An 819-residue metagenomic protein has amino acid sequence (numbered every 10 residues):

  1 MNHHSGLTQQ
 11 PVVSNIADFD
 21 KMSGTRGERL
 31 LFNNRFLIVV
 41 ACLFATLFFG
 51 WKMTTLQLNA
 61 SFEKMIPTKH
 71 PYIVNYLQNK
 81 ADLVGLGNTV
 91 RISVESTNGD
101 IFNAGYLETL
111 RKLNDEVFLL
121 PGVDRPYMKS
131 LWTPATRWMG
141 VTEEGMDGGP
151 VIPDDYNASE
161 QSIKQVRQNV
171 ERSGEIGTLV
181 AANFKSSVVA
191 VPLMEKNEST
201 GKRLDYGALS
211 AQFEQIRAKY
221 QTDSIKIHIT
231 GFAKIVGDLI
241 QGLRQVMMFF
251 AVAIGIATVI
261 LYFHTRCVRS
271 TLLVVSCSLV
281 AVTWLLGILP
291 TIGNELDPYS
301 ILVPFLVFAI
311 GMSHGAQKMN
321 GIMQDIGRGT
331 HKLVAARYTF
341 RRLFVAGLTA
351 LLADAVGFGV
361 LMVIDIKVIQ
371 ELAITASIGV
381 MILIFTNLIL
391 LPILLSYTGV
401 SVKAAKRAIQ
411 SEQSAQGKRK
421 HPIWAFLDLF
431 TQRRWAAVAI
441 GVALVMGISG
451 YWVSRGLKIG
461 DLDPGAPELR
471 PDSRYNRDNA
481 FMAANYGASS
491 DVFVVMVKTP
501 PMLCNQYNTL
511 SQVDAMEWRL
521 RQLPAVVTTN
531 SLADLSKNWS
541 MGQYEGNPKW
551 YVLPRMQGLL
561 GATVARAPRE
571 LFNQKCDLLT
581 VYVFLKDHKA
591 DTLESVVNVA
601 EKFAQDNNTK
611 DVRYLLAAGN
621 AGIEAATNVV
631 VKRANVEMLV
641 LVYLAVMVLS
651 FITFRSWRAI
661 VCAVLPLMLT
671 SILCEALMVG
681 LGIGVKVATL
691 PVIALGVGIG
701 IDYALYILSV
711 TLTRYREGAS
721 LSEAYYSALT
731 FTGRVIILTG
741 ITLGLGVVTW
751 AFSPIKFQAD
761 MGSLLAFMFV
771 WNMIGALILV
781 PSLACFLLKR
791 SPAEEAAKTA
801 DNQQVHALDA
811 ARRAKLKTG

Functional and structural regions predicted by a protein language model:
P11-A60, I393, A408-D463, R477-A480 (+1 more regions): Signature of alpha-helical transmembrane segments and their immediate interfacial
F44, L243-W284, L352-V360, A634-L673 (+1 more regions): Internal alpha-helical transmembrane segments of multipass membrane proteins, especially hydrophobic lipid-embedded
E108, Y156-V268, L279, S511-D514 (+1 more regions): Extracytoplasmic
I260, L289, L348-L391, L395 (+4 more regions): Hydrophobic, glycine/alanine-rich multi-pass transmembrane helices and their short helix-loop junctions in large
S270-K318, R658-S709, V748, G775-L779 (+1 more regions): Hydrophobic transmembrane alpha-helices and their membrane-interface caps in long multi-pass transport proteins
L306-G327, G347-A350, D354, I389-L390 (+5 more regions): Short helical (or helix-break) motifs at transmembrane helix termini and adjacent helical loops in multi-pass membrane
D325-A353, R714-I737, I741: Helix-loop junctions and hydrophobic alpha-helical segments within the transmembrane domains of large membrane
F430, R434-L559: Juxtamembrane segments of multi-pass membrane proteins
